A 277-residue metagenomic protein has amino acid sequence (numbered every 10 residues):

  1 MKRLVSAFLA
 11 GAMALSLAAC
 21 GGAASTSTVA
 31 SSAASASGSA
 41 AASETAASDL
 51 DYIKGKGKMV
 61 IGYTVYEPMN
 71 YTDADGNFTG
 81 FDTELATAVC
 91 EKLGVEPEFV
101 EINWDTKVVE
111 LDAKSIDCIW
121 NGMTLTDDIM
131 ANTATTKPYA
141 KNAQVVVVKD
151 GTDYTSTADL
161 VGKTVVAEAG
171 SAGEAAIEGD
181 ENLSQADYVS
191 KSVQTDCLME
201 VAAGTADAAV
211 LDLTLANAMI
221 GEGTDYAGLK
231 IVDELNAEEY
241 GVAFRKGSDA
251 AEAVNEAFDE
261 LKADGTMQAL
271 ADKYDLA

Functional and structural regions predicted by a protein language model:
L17-A40: Bacterial lipoprotein signal-peptidase II cleavage site
T28, V148-V165: Flexible hinge/capping segments at coil-to-helix
A42, A47, A172-S192, A227-E234 (+1 more regions): Ligand-binding clefts/hinges and TM-proximal coupling segments of bilobed small-molecule sensing domains
E44-G122: Extracytoplasmic small-molecule ligand-binding "clamshell" domains of the periplasmic binding protein/Venus flytrap
T83-K92, T164, S171, N217 (+1 more regions): Extended ligand-binding regions for polar small-molecule ligands
E91-K92, V100-E101, D105-I119, N132-A134 (+3 more regions): Short helices/loops that flank or line small-molecule/ion binding pockets
M123-M130, A176-G179, A202-A203, D207-N236: A ligand-binding cleft/hinge motif common to bilobed small-molecule-binding domains
K141-V148, L213, N217, G221-D259 (+1 more regions): Periplasmic-binding protein-like
